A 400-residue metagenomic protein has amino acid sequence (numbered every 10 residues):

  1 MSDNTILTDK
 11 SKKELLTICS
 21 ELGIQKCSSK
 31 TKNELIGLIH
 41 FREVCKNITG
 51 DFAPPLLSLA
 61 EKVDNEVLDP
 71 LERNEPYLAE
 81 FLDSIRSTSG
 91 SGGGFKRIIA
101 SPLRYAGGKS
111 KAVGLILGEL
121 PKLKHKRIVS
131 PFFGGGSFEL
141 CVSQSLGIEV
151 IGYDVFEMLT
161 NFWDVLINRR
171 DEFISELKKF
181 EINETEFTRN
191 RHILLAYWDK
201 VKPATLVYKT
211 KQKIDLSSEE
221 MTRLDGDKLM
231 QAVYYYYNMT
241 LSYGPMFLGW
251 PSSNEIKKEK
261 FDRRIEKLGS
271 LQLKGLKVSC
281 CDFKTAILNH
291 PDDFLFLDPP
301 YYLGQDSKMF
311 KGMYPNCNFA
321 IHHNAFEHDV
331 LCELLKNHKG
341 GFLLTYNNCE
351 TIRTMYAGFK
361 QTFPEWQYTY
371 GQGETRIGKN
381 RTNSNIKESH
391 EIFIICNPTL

Functional and structural regions predicted by a protein language model:
M1-V67: Basic helix-extension-helix modules of the SAP/HeH family
N33, E157, M230-Y234: Non-catalytic, well-ordered alpha-helical scaffold segments
I39, E43, V142, M239-G244: Generic structural signal for hydrophobic core residues of well-folded globular domains
F41, C45, L166-R169, G358: A short linear boundary/processing microfeature
P54, E61, E66-G118, R170-G312 (+2 more regions): SAM-dependent nucleic-acid methyltransferase catalytic core
P54-I151, C281-F294, Y302-F310, N316-L400: Class I S-adenosyl-L-methionine
K126-L194: SAM cofactor-binding core of SAM-dependent methyltransferases, primarily the Rossmann-like beta-alpha-beta module
